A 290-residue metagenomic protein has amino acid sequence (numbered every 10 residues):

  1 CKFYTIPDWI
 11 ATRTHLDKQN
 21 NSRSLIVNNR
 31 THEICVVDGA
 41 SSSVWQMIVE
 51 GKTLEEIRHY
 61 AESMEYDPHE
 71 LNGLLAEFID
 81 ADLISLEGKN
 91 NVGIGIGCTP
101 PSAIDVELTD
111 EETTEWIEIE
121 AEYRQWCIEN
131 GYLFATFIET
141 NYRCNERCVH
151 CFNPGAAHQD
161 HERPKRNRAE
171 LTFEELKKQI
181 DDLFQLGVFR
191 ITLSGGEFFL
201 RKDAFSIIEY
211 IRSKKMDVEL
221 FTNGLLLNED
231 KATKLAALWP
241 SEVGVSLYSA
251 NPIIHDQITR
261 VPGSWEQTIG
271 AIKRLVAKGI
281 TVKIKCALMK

Functional and structural regions predicted by a protein language model:
C1-R13: Hydrophobic packing positions characteristic of elongated beta-solenoid/beta-helix-type spike/fiber shafts
H15-S42: Short alpha-helical segments that sit at the start of domains
E33, A157-R163, A250-I253: A short, flexible beta-alpha/helix-coil linker loop
E33-T136: Long, charge-rich, low-complexity alpha-helical segments
D67, R168, T172, V261-S264: Residue-level preference for long, well-ordered alpha-helices that form the structural scaffold of enzyme catalytic
L83-S85, S102-E242: Conserved alpha-helical substructure of the radical SAM core
R201-K290: Conserved AdoMet/S-adenosylmethionine-binding subsite of the radical SAM
